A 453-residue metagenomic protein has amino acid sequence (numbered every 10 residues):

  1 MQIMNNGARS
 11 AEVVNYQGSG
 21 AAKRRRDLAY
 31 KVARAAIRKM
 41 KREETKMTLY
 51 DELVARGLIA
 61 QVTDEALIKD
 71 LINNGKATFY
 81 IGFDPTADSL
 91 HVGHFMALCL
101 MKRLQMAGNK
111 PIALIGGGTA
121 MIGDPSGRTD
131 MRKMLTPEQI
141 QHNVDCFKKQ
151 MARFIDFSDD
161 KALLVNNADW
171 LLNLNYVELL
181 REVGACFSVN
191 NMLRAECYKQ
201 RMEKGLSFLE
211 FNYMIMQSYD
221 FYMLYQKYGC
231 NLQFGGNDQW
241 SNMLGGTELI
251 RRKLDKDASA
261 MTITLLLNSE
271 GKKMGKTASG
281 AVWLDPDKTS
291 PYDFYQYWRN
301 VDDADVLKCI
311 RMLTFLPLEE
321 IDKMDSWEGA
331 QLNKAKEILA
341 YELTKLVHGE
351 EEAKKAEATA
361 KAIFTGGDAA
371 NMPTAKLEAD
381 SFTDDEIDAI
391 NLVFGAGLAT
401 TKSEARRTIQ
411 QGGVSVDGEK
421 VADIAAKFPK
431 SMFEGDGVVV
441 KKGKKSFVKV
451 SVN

Functional and structural regions predicted by a protein language model:
M1-M4, M40: Methionine residue identity
I3, G18-S19, V32: Glycine-biased, low-complexity coil/linker segments
Y16-Q17, L28: Short hydrophobic targeting helices and cationic amphipathic motifs that mediate membrane/organellar targeting
Y30-K46: Short, Lys/Arg-enriched N-terminal segments with co-localized hydrophobic residues within the first ~10-30 amino acids
R56, T136-P137, N143-T262, N268: Divalent-metal (Mg2+/Mn2+/Ca2+)-assisted nucleotide/phosphate chemistry catalytic cores
V62, L67-P125, Q233-W240: N-terminal catalytic cores of NTP/NDP-binding nucleotidyl/phosphoryl-transfer enzymes
P125-Q141: A charged helix-plus-loop insertion that forms the helical arch/lid used to bind and gate nucleic-acid substrates
I250-N453: Conserved nucleotide- and phosphate/pyrophosphate-binding catalytic cores in adenylate/nucleotidyl-handling enzymes
